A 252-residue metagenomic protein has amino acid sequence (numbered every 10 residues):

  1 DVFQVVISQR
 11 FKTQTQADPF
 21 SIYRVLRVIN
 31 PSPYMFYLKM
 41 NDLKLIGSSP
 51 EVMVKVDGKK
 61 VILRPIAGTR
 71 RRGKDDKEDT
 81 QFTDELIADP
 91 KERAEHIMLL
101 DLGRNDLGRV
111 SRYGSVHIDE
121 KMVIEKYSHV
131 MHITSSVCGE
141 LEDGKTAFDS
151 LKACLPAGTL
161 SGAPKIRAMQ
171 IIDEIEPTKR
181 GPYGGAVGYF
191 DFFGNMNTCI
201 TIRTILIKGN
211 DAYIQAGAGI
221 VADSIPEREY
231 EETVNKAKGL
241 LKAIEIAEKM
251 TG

Functional and structural regions predicted by a protein language model:
D1-G252: Extended alpha-helical targeting/anchoring segments, especially N-terminal organellar/secretory targeting helices
